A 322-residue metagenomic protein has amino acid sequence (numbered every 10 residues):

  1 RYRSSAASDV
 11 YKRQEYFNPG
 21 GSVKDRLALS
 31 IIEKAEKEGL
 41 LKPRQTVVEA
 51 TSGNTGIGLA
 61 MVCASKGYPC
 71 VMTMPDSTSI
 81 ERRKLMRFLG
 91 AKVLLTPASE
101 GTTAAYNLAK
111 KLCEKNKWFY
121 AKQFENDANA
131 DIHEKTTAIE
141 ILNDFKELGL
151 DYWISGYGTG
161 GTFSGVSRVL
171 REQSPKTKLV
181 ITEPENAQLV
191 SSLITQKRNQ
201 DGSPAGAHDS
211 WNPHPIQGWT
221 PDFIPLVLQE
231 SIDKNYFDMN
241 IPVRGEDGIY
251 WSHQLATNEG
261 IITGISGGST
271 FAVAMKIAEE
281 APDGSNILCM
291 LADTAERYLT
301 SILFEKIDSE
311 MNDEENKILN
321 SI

Functional and structural regions predicted by a protein language model:
R1-A7, Y11: Single conserved hydrophobic/aromatic residue that forms the stacking wall/gate of nucleotide- or nucleobase-binding
K12, K24, G53, C63 (+10 more regions): Buried hydrophobic positions in well-ordered alpha/beta secondary-structure cores of metabolic enzymes
F17-M74: Active-site cofactor/substrate anionic-group-binding motifs, chiefly glycine- and Lys/Arg-rich phosphate-binding loops
E33-L40, G56-P69, R87-F88, S167-S174 (+1 more regions): Alpha-helix C-terminal capping segments
V48-K66, S79-R83, G156-V166, L189-V190 (+2 more regions): Short glycine/serine/threonine-rich phosphate/pyrophosphate-binding segments that cradle anionic phosphate groups
T55-L112, L189-G202, P225-E230, L299-I307: Active-site-proximal loop->helix
Y106, K117, E172-I265, E280 (+1 more regions): Active-site/ligand-binding loops adjacent to catalytic centers
W118-G161, G165-V169, E230-P242, E246-I261: Active-site/ligand-binding-proximal alpha/beta "capping" segment
